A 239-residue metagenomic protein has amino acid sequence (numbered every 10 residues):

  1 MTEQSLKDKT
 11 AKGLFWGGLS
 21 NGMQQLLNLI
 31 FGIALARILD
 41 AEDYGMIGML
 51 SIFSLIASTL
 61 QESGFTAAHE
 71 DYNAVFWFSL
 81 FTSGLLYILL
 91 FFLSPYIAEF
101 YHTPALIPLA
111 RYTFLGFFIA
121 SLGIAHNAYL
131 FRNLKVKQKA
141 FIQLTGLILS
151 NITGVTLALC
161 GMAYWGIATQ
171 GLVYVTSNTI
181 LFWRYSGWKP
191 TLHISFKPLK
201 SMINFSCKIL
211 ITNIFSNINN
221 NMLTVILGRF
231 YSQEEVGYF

Functional and structural regions predicted by a protein language model:
M1-L6, T10, K137, I180-V225 (+2 more regions): Interhelical loop/hinge segments that connect adjacent transmembrane helices in multipass membrane
Q4, A36-G48, E70-F76, Y87-F114 (+3 more regions): Membrane-interface helix-capping segments at transmembrane helix termini in multi-pass transporters
D8-N28, M49-L50, L55, T59-P95 (+3 more regions): Membrane-water interface segments that mark the loop-to-transmembrane alpha-helix transition
N21, Q25, I52-L55, S83 (+4 more regions): Residue-level recognition of pore/gate-forming positions within transmembrane alpha-helices of multi-pass
L29, I33, R37, T59-S63 (+9 more regions): Membrane-embedded alpha-helical segments of multi-pass transporters/permeases
F31-S58, I107-P108, S201-F205, I209 (+1 more regions): Interfacial/gating helices of multi-pass transporter permease domains
A68-D71, I119-I142, C160, W165 (+2 more regions): Membrane-interface junctions at transmembrane-helix termini in multi-pass inner-membrane proteins
I107-R111, I142-G187, S201-F205, T212 (+1 more regions): Hydrophobic alpha-helical transmembrane segments
